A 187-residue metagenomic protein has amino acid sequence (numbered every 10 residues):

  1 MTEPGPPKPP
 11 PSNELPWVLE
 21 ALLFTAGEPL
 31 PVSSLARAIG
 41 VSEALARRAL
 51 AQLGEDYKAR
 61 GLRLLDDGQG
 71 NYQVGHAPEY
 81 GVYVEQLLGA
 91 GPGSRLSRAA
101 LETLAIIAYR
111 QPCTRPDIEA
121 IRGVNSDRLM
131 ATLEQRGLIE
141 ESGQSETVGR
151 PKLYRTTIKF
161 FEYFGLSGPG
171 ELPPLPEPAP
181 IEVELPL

Functional and structural regions predicted by a protein language model:
M1-L15, K159-L187: Phosphate-centric recognition/catalysis
M1-T25, P29-A59: Short Lys/Arg-rich amphipathic alpha-helical segments
T2-V18, V74-L101, Q135, L187: Short alpha-helical segments that sit at the start of domains
L19-A26, L96-P112: Short amphipathic alpha-helical interface segments
S34-A38, T114-I121: A short acidic, leucine-rich amphipathic alpha-helix
S42-Q52, I121-L138, V148-P151: Short amphipathic alpha-helical interaction segments
G54-L65, G137-E146: A short, conserved structural fragment
D66-L88, Q144-L166: Short, cationic-aromatic polyanion-contact patches
